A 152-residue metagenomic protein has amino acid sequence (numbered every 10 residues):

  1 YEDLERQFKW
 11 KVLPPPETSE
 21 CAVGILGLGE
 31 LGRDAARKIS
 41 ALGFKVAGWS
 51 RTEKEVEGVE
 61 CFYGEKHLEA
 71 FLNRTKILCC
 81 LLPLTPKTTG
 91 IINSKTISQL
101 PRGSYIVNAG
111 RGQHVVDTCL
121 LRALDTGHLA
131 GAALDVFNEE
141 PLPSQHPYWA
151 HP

Functional and structural regions predicted by a protein language model:
Y1-A22: Phosphate-binding beta-alpha-beta segment of Rossmann-like dinucleotide-binding domains, i.e., the NAD(P)
P15-S19, S40, S98-Q99: Short, flexible hinge/linker loops that cap or flank conserved catalytic cores
V23-G27: Conserved N-terminal Rossmann-fold NAD(P)-binding element of oxidoreductases
L31: Hydrophobic/small residue at the entry helix of a nucleotide-binding pocket
A36, S40, L124-D125: Gly/Ala-rich phosphate-binding loop of Rossmann-like dinucleotide-binding domains, activating on the conserved
G43: Short glycine-rich hinge loops at helix-strand junctions in the catalytic core of two-component histidine kinases
V46-G48: Short beta-strand "acidic-cap" motif of Rossmann-like dinucleotide-binding folds
E53-P147: Rossmann-like adenosine-cofactor binding region
